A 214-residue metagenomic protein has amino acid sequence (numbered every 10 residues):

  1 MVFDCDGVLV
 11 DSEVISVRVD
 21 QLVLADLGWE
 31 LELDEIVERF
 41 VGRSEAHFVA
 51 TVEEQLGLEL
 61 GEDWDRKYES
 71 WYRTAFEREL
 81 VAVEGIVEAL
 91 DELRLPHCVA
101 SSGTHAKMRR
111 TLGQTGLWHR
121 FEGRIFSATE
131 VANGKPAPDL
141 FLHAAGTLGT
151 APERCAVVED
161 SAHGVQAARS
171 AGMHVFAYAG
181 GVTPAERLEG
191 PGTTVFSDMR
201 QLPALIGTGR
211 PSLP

Functional and structural regions predicted by a protein language model:
M1-E38: Active-site neighborhood of HAD-like aspartate-dependent phosphohydrolases
V17, Q21, V37, E45-A50 (+4 more regions): An amphipathic alpha-helix signature
V23-L24, S44-L58, T111, A145: Helix-loop "lid/cap" segments that line or gate small-molecule binding pockets
D26-E30, L56-E59, G116-R120, G149-T150: Short helix-capping segments at alpha-helix termini
F40, S44, K67, V81-G85 (+4 more regions): Short beta->alpha linker loops
A50-E88: Metal-dependent phosphoesterase signature
T74-V99, H105-R109: Short, acidic loop-to-helix structural element flanking the phosphoryl-transfer center in phosphate-processing enzymes
L95, T104-P214: Asp-based, Mg2+/Mn2+-dependent phosphohydrolase catalytic module
